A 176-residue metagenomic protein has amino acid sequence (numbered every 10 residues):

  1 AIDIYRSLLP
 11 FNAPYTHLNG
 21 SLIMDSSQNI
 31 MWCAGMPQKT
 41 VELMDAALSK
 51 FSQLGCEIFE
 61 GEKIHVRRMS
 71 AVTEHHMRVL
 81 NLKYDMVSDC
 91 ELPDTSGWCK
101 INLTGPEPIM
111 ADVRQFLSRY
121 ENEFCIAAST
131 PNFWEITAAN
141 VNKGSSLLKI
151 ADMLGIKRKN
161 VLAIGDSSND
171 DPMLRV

Functional and structural regions predicted by a protein language model:
A1-T73: Active-site phosphate-binding/coordination module
Q53-I164, S168-M173: Conserved acidic, metal-coordinating active-site core of Asp-based, Mg2+-dependent phosphoryl-transfer enzymes
